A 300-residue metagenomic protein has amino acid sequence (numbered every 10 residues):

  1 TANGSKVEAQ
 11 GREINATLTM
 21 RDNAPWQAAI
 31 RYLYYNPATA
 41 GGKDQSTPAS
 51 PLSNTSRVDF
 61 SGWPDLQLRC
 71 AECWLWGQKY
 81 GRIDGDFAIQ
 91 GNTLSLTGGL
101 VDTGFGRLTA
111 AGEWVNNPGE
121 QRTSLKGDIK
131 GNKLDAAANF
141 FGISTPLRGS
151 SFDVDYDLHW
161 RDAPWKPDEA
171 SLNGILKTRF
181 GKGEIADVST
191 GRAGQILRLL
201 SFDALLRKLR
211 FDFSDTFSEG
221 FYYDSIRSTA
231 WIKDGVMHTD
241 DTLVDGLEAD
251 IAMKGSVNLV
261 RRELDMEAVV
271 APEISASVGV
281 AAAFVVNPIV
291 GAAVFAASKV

Functional and structural regions predicted by a protein language model:
T1-K6, G42-I129, R148-A271: Solvent-exposed beta-strand/coil patches in large extracellular/periplasmic or lumenal scaffold regions
R12, T17-L33, K166-D168: Flexible beta-edge/linker motif
W26, Y34-A49: Soluble, acidic/polar mature domains that operate outside membranes
N36-A38, W74, K133-A137, E184-A186 (+1 more regions): Gram-negative outer-membrane beta-barrel proteins
A111, E273-A282: Short aromatic-acidic-glycine turn motif
A137-F141, L209-D212: Extracytoplasmic loops and strand-loop junctions of Gram-negative outer membrane beta-barrel proteins
T178, P288-I289, A293: Extended amphipathic ligand-handling, pore-lining, and cofactor/metal-binding catalytic surfaces
